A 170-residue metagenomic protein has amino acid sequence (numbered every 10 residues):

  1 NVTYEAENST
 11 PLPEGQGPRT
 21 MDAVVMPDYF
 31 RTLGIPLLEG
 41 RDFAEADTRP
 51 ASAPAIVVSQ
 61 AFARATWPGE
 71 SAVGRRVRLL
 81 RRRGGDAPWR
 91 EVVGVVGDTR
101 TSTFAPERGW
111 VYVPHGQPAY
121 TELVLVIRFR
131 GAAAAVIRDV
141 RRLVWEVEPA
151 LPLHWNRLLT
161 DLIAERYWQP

Functional and structural regions predicted by a protein language model:
N1-Q169: Mid-to-C-terminal secondary-structure elements that act as membrane-proximal/extracytoplasmic interface segments
